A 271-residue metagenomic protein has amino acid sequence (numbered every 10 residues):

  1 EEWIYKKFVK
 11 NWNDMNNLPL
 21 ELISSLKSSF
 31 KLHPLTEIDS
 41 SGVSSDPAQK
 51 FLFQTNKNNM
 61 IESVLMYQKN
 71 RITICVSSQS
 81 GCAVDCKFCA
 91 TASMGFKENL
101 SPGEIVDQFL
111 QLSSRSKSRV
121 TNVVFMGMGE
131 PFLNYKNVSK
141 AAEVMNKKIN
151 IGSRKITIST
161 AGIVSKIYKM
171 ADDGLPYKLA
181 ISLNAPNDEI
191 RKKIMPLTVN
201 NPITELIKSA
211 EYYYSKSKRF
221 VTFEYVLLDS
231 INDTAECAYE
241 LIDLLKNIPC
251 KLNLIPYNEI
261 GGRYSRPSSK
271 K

Functional and structural regions predicted by a protein language model:
E1-N59, Y67, E211-K218, L227-K271: Auxiliary Fe-S-binding modules of radical SAM enzymes
S41-S44, S77-S78, S159, S182: Short linear Ser/Thr-Pro motifs
Q49, I61, I72-V76, V84 (+1 more regions): Generic beta-strand structural signal
L65-M66, N137: Residue-level structural signal for beta-strand termini and adjacent loop
Y67-E104: Canonical Radical SAM [4Fe-4S] cluster-binding loop centered on the CxxxCxxC motif and its immediate flanking residues
A92-N122: Conserved alpha-helical substructure of the radical SAM core
S113-N122, G127-K270: Conserved AdoMet/S-adenosylmethionine-binding subsite of the radical SAM
